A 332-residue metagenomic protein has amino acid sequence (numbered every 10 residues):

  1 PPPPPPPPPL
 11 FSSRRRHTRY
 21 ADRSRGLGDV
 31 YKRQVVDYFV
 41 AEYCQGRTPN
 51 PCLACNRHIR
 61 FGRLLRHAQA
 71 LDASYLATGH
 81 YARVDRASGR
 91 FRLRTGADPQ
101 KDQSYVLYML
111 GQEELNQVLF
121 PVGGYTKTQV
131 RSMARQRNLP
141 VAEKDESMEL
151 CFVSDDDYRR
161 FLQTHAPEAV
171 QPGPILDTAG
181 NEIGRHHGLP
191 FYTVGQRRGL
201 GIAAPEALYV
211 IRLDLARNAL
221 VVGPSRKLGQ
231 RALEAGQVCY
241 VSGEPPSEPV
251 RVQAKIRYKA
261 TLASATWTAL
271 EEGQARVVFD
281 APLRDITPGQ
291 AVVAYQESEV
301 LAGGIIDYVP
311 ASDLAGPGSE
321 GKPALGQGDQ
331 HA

Functional and structural regions predicted by a protein language model:
P4-Y20: Short, well-ordered junction/capping motifs at the entry into regular secondary structure
R15, C52-C55, C151-F152: Functionally engaged cysteine thiol sites
R16-Y31: Short, small-residue-biased leader/transition segments that mark boundaries at the very start of proteins
R19, L65, R131: Short glycine-/small-residue-rich flexible loop motifs, especially phosphate/cofactor-binding loops
K32-R33, T126: A short acidic, often aromatic-flanked loop/helix-cap motif at beta-alpha or helix-coil junctions that lines enzyme
R33-R90, Q163: Conserved adenosine/adenylate-binding substructure
A77-V84, G89-A332: AMP-forming adenylation/ATP pyrophosphatase catalytic core
